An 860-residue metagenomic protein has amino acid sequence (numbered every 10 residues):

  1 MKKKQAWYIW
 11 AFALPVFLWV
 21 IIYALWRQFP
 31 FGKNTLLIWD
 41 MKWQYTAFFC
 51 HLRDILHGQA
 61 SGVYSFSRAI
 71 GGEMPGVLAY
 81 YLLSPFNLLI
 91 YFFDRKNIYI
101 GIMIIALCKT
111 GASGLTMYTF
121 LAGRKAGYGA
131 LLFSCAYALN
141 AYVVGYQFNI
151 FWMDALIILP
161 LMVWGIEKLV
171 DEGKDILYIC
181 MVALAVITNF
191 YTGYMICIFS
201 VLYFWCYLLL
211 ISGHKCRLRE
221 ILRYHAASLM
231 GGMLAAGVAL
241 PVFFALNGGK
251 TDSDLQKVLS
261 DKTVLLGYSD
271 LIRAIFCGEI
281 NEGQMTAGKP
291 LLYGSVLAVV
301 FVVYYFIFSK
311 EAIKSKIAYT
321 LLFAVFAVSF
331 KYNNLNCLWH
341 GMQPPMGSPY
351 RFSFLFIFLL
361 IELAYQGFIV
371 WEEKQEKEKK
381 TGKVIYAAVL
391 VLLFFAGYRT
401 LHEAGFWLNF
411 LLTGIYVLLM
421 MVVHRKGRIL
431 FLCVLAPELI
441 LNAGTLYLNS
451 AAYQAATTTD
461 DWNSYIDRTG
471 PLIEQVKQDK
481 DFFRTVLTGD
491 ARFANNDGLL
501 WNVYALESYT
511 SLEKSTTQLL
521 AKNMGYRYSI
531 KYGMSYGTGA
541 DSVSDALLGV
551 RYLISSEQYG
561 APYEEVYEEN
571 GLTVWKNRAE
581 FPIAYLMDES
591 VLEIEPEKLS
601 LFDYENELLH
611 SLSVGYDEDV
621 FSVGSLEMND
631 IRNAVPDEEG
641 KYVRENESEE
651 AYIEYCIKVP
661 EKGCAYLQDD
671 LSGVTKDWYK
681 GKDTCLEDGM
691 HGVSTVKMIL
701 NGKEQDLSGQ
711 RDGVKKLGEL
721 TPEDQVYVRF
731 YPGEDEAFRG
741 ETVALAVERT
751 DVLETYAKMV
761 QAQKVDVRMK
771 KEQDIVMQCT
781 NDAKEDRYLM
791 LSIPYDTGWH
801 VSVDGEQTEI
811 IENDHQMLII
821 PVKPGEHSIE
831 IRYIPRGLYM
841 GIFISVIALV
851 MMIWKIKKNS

Functional and structural regions predicted by a protein language model:
M1-R27, R223, M421-F431, L435 (+1 more regions): Start-transfer (signal-anchor) and selected internal transmembrane alpha helices of multi-pass inner/ER membrane
K2, F48, D619-S860: Active-site-proximal, structured, solvent-exposed surfaces of multi-pass membrane proteins that position macromolecular
W10-V16, M181, C216-F243, L255-V258 (+3 more regions): Hydrophobic alpha-helical membrane-interfacial segments at the cytosolic entry of transmembrane helices
V16-W19, I105-F120, Y128-L210, R223-F243 (+4 more regions): Membrane-embedded helix bundles of polyisoprenyl
Y23-R124, G129-P160, L184-T188, T192 (+2 more regions): Active-site lumenal/periplasmic loops and adjacent helix-entry segments of GT-C-fold, multi-pass membrane
W39, W43-D54, P85, E220-I221 (+5 more regions): Periplasmic/ER-lumenal interhelical loops and adjacent helix-loop junctions in multi-pass membrane proteins
R68-A69, P437-N463, E474-D545, E580-P582 (+4 more regions): Extracytoplasmic/lumenal acceptor-recognition loop(s) of multi-pass membrane glycoenzymes
L169, T192, I317-C337, G341-Y465 (+1 more regions): Contiguous transmembrane helix-bundle modules in multi-pass membrane proteins
